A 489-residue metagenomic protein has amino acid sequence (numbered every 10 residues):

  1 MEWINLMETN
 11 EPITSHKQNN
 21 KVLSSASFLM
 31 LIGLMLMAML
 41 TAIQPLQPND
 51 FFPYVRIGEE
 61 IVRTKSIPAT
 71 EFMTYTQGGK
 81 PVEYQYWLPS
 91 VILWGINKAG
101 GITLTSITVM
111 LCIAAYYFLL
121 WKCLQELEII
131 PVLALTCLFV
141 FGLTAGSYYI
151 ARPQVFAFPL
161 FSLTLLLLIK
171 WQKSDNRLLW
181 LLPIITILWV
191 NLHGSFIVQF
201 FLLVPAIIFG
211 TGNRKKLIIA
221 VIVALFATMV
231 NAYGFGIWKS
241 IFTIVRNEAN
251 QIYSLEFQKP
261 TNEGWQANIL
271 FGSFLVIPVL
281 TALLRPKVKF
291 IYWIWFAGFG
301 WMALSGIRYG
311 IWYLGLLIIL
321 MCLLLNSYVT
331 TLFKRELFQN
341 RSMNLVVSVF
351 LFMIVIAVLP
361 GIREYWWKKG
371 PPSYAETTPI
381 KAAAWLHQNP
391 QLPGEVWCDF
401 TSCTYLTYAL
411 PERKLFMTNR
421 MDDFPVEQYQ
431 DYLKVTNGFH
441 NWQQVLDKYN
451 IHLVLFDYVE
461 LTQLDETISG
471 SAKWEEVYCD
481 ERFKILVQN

Functional and structural regions predicted by a protein language model:
A38, F141-A145, L166-L167, L179-G194 (+3 more regions): Membrane-interface alpha helices of multi-pass inner-membrane proteins
D50, V62, I67, G194-P286 (+1 more regions): Transmembrane catalytic cores of multi-pass membrane glycosyltransferases and polysaccharide-assembly enzymes
I107-L127: Transmembrane-helix motifs of polytopic, lipid-linked glycan transferases
L120-L143: Transmembrane-helix signature of polytopic, membrane-embedded enzymes that assemble or transfer cell-envelope glycans
Y148-F156: Short acidic/glycine- and proline-prone juxtamembrane loop motifs at membrane-interface regions of multi-pass membrane
S162-L179, V279-L284: Membrane-interface transmembrane helices that cradle and orient dolichyl/undecaprenyl
K334-Q388, T401-C403, M421, Q430 (+1 more regions): Membrane-proximal, lumen/periplasm-facing interface regions of secretory-pathway glyco- and lipid-modifying enzymes
H387-V426, H452-D457, L486: Short periplasmic/luminal acceptor-recognition loop of GT-C membrane glycosyltransferases, typified by
